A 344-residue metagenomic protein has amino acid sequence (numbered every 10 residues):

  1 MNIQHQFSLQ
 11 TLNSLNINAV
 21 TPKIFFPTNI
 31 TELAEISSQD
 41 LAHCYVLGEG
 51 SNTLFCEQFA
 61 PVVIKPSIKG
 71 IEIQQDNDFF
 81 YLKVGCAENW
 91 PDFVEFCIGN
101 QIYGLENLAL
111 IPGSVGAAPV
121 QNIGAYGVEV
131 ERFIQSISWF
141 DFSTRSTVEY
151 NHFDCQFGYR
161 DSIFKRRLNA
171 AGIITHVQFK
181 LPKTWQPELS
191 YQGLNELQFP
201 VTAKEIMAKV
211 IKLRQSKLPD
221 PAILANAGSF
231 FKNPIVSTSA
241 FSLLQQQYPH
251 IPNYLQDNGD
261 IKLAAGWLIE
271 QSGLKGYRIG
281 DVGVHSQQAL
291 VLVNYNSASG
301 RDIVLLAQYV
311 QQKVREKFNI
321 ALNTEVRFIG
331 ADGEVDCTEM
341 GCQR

Functional and structural regions predicted by a protein language model:
N2-I137, D141-T144: Anion-binding (especially nucleotide phosphate/pyrophosphate-binding) glycine-rich loop and adjoining beta-alpha core
Q4, L9-S14, T53, T147-V293 (+2 more regions): Phosphate/pyrophosphate- and phosphate-bearing ligand-binding catalytic cores of soluble enzymes
I102, G300-I303: Beta-rich strand-turn-strand
V310: Intrinsically disordered, low-complexity polar regions and short flexible loop motifs
